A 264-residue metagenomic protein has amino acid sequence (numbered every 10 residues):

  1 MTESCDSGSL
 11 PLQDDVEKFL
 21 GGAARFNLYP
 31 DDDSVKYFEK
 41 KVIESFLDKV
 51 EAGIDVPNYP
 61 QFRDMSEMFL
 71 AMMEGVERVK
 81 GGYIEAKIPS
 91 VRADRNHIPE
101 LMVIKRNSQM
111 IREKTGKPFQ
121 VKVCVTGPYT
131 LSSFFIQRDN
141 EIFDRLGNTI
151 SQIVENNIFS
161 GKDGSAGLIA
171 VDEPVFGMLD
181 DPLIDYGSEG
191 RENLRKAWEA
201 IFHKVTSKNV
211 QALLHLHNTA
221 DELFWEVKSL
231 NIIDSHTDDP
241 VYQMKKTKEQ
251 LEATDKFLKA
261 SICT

Functional and structural regions predicted by a protein language model:
M1-G75, Q211: N-terminal basic, low-complexity leaders that serve as flexible interaction/assembly modules and, when applicable, as
L47-E51, I104-Q120, I158-G164, H203-S207 (+2 more regions): Acidic (Asp/Glu)-rich catalytic clusters
F62, T126-T130, P174-F176, Q211-D221 (+2 more regions): Active-site beta-loop-alpha junctions enriched in small/polar residues
F62-G75, F119-F135, D163-G190: Active-site-proximal loop/short-helix segments that contain or immediately flank catalytic acid/base residue(s)
E74-F159: Active-site-proximal, glycine-rich beta->alpha crossover segments in alpha/beta enzymes that shape flexible
R78, P89-I111, E189-N209, A253-L258: Alpha-helix-loop-beta-strand connector modules within alpha/beta enzyme cores
G147, V154-N157, S165-H217, D221-E222: Loop-centered beta-sheet repeat module
N231-T264: Catalytic-face loop-and-helix region of soluble metabolic enzyme cores
